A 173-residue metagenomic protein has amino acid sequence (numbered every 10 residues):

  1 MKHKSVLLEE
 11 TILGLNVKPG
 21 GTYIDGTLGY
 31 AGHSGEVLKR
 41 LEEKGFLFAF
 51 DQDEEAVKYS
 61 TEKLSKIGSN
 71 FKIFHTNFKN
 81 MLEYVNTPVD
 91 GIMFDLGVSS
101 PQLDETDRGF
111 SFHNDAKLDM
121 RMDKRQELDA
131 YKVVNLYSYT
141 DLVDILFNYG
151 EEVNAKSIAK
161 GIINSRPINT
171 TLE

Functional and structural regions predicted by a protein language model:
M1-E173: S-adenosyl-L-methionine-dependent methyltransferase catalytic core, i.e., the SAM/SAH-binding region
